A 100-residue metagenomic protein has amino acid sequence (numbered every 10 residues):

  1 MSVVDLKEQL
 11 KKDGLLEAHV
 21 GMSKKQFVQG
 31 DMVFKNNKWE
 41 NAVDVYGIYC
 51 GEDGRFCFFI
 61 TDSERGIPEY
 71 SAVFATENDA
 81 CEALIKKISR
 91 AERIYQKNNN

Functional and structural regions predicted by a protein language model:
M1-E40: Negatively charged, low-complexity tracts enriched in Asp/Glu with abundant Ser/Thr
A18, S89-R90: Extracytoplasmic electrostatic interaction patches
S23, G30, A42-V45, Y70 (+1 more regions): A general marker of short, structured functional hotspots
W39-E69: Short aromatic-glycine-(Arg/Gly/Cys) micro-motifs in beta-strand/loop hairpins
G66-N78: Glycine-rich active-site/cofactor-binding loop and its immediate structural neighborhood
A75-I88: A short, charged, amphipathic alpha-helix used as a generic interaction element across diverse proteins
R90-N100: Intrinsically disordered, low-complexity charged/polar segments
